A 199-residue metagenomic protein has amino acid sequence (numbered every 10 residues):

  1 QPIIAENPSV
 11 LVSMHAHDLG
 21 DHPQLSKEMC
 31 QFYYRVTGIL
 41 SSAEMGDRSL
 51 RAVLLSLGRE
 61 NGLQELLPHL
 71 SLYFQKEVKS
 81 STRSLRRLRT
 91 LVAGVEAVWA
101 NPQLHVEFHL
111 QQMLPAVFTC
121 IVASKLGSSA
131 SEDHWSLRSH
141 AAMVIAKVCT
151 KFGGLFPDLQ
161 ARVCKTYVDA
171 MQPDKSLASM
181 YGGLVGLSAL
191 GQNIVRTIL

Functional and structural regions predicted by a protein language model:
A5-K125, G153-L155, L187-L190, I194-T197: Alpha-helical solenoid scaffolds in large eukaryotic transport, assembly, and signaling factors
M45, T82-R83, S129, D133 (+1 more regions): Structural signature of alpha-solenoid helical repeat scaffolds
L50-V53, L91, R138-A141, M180-G183: Conserved hydrophobic register position within alpha-solenoid helical repeats
L57, S129-S131, W135-S136, G153-T166: Short, surface-exposed recognition loops or helix-turn segments adjacent to catalytic cores
D133-S136, H140-A146: A cyclin-like helical interaction fold
Q160-L199: Structured C-terminal portions of repeat-based eukaryotic scaffold domains
